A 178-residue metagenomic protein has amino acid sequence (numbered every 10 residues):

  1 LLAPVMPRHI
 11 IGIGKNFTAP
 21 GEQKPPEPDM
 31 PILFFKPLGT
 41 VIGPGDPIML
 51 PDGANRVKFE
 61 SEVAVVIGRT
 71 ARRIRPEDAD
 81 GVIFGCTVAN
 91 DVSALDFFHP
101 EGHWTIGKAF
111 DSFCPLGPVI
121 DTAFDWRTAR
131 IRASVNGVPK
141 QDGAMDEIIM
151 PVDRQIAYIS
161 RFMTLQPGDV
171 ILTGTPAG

Functional and structural regions predicted by a protein language model:
L1-D52: Extended, compositionally biased flexible segments
A19-P20, P25-P26, M49, L95-G178: Catalytic-pocket segment enriched in acidic/His residues
G39, G68-R72, V92-S93, T122-F124: Short loop segments at secondary-structure junctions
D52-N55, A71-P76, P118-A123: Short helix-to-loop capping/linker segments positioned immediately adjacent to catalytic or ligand/cofactor-binding
S61-V63: Ligand-binding beta-strand-loop-alpha-helix segment within the catalytic cores of soluble metabolic enzymes
R72-C86: N-terminal accessory regions of nucleic-acid-interacting proteins
